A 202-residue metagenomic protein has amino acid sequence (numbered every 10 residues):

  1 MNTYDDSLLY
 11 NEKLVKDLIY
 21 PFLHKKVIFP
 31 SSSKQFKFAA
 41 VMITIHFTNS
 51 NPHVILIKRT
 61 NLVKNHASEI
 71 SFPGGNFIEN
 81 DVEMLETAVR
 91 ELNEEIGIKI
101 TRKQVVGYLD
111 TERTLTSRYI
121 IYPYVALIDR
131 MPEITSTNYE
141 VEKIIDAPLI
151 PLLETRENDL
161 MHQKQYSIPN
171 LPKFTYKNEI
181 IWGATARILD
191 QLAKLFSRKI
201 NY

Functional and structural regions predicted by a protein language model:
M1-S71, N76-M131, H162, I168-Y202: N-terminal leader/linker segments that precede catalytic domains of diphosphate-processing enzymes
S136-K177: NUDIX/MutT-family hydrolases
